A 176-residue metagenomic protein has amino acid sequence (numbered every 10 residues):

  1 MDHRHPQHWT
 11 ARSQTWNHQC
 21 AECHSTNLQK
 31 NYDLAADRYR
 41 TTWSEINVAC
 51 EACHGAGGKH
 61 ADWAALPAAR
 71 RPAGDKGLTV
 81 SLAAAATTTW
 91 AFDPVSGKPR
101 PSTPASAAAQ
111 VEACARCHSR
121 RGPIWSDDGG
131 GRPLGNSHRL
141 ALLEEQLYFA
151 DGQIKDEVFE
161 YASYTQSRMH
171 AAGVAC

Functional and structural regions predicted by a protein language model:
M1, Q29-A175: Primarily the internal scaffold of c-type cytochrome electron-transfer domains, especially repeated/multiheme c-type
M1-K30: Extended acidic/polar, glycine-enriched regions that form or flank non-catalytic beta-rich accessory modules
